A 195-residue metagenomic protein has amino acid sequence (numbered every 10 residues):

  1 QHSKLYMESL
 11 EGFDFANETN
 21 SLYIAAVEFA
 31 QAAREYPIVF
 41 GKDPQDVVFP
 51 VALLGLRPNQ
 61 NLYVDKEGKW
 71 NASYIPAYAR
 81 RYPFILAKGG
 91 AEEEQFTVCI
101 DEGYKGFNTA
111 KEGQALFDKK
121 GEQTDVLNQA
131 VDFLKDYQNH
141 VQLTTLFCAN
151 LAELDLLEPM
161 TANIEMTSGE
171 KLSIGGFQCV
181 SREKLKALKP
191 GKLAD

Functional and structural regions predicted by a protein language model:
Q1-L54: Short, extreme N-terminal leader segments that mark the start of a protein/domain
D14-E18, N59-L62, E67, H140-L146: Short, basic/low-complexity N-terminal boundary segments at the transition from targeting/disordered tails
A26-Q31, I75-A77, L151-L156: Short linear motifs in intrinsically disordered
A33-E35, Y74, R81, P159: Short beta-strand-initiation
D43-Q45, A79, C179: Short, glycine-/Ser/Thr-/acidic-enriched flexible segments
Q45-V47, G68, G169: Detector for glycine-centered tight turns/loop "hinges" at secondary-structure junctions
F49-F117: Aromatic- and glycine-enriched beta-alpha-beta binding-site module
L86, A91-D195: A contiguous, surface-oriented mixed alpha/beta subdomain in the mid-to-C-terminal portion of proteins that forms
